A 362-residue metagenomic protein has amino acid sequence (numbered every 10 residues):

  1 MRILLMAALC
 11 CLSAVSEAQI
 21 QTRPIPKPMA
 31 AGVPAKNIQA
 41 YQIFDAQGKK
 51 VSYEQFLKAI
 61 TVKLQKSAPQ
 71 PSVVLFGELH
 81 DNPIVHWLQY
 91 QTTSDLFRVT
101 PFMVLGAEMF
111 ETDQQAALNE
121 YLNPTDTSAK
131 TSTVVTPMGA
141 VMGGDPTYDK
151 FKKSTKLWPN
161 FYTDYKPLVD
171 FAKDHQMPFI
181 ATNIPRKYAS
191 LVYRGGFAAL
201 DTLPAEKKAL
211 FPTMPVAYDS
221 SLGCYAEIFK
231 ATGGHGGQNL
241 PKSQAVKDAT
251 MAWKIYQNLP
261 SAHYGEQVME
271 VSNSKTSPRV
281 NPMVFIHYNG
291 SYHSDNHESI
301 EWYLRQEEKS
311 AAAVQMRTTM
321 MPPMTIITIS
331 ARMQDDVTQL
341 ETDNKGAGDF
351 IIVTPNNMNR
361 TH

Functional and structural regions predicted by a protein language model:
M1-A7: Sec-dependent signal peptide recognition, specifically the positively charged N-region followed immediately by
A7-L9, A68: Residue-level detector of transmembrane insertion/anchoring sites
L9-E17: Hydrophobic h-region of N-terminal signal peptides that target proteins for export in Gram-negative bacteria
E17-H362: Compositional signal for N-terminal targeting/processing segments
